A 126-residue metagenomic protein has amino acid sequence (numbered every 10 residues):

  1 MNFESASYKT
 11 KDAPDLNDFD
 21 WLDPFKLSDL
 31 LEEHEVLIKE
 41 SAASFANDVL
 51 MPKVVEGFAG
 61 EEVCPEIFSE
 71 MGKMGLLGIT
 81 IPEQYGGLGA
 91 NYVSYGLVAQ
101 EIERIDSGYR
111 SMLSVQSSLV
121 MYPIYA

Functional and structural regions predicted by a protein language model:
M1-H34: Intrinsic disorder at enzyme termini
S7-K9, H34-E40, I105-S107: A ubiquitous short alpha-helical element
K9-K11, K26, K39, K53 (+1 more regions): Context-gated lysine
S28-D29, V36, E61, L88: Helix-turn-helix-type domain boundary/helix-start signal
D29-L50: Mature N-terminal segment immediately following signal peptide/propeptide cleavage in secreted/periplasmic
S44, V49-A126: Glycine-rich flavin
